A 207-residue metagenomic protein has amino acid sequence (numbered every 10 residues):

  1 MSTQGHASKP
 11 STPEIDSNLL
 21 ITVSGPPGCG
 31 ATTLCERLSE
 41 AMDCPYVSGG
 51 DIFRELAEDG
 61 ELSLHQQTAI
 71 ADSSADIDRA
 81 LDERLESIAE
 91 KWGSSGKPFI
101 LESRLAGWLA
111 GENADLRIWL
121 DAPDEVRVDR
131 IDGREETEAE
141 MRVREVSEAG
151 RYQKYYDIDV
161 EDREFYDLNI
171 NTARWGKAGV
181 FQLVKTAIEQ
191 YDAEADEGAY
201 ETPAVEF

Functional and structural regions predicted by a protein language model:
M1-N18: Extreme N-terminal, non-catalytic leader segments that precede Walker-type/kinase nucleotide-binding cores
V23: Hydrophobic anchor at the beta1->P-loop junction of P-loop NTPases
P26: P-loop (Walker A) phosphate-binding loop of NTP-binding proteins
C29: ATP-binding Walker
T32: Walker A/P-loop
G49-A110, E125, E135, A139: ATP-dependent small-molecule kinase phosphotransfer cores that center on conserved nucleotide phosphate-binding segments
A75, T137-L183, P203-F207: Small-molecule kinase domains that catalyze NTP-dependent phosphoryl transfer to phosphate-bearing small molecules
N113-E135: Conserved phosphate-donor/acceptor-positioning beta-strand/loop module used by diverse small-molecule
